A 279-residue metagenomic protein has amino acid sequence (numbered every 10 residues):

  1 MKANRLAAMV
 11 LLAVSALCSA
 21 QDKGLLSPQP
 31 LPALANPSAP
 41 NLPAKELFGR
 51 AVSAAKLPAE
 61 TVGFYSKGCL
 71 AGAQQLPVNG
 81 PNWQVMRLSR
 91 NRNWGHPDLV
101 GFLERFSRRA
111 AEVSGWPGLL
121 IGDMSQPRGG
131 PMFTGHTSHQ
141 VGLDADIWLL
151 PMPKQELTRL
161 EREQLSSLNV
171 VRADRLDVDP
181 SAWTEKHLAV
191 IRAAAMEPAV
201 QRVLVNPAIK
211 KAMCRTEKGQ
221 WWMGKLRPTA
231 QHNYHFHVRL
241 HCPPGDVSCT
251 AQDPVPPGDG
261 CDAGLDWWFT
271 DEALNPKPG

Functional and structural regions predicted by a protein language model:
M1-A8: Bacterial N-terminal signal peptides that target proteins for export
A13-S19: N-terminal signal peptide c-region/cleavage motif recognized by signal peptidases
K23-S38, L157-G279: Catalytic cores and adjacent binding grooves of peptidoglycan-active enzymes
G24-V62: Solvent-exposed N-terminal domain segments of exported/luminal and surface proteins
F48-V52, F102-T134, L204-K225: Extended, low-complexity, intrinsically disordered C-terminal regulatory tails of eukaryotic serine/threonine kinases
S53-I121, W183-V190, E197-V200: Active-site acidic/histidine clusters and adjacent loop/turn architecture that either coordinate catalytic ions
S114-W116, Q140-A145, N233-H235: Extracytoplasmic
G135-P151: Short, surface-exposed glycine/acidic/tryptophan-bearing loops
